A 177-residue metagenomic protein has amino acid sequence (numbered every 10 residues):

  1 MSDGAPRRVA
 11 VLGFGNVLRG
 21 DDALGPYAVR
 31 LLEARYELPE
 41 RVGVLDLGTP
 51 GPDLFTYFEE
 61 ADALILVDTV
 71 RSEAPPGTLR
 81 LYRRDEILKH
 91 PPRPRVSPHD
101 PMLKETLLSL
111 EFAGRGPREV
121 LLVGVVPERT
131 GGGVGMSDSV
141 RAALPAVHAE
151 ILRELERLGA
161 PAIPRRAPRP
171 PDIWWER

Functional and structural regions predicted by a protein language model:
M1-P117, L122-V125, V134-A146, E150-R177: N-terminal catalytic or cofactor-binding beta/alpha core of small enzyme domains
P127-R129: Short, internal active-site loops enriched in acidic
